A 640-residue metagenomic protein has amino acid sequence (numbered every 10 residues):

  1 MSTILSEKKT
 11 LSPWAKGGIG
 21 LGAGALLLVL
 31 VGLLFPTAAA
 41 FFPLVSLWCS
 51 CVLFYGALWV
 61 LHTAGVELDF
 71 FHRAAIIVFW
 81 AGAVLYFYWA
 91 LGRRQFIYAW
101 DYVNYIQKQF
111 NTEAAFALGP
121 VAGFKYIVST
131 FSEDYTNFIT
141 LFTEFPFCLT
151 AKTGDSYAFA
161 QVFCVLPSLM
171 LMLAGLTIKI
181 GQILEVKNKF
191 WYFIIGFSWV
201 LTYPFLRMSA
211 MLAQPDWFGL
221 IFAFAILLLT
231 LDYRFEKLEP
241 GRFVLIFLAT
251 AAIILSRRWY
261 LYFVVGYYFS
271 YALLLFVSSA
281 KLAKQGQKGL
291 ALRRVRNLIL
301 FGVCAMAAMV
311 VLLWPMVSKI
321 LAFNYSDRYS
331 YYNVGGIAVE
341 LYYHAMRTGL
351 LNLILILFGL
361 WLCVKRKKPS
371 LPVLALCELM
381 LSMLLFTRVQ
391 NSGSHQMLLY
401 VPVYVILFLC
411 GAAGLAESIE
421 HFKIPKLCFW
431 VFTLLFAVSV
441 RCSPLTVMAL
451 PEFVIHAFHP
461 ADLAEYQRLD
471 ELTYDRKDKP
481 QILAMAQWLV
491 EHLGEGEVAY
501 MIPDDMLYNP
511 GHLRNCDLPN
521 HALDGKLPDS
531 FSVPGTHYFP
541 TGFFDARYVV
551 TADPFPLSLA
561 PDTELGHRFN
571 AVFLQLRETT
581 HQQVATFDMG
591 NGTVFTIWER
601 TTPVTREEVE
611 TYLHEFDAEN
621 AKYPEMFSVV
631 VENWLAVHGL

Functional and structural regions predicted by a protein language model:
M1-Y88, R293-C304: Start-transfer (signal-anchor) and selected internal transmembrane alpha helices of multi-pass inner/ER membrane
L53-T63, M172-I178, A272-A283, T348-P372 (+3 more regions): Hydrophobic, aromatic-rich transmembrane alpha-helices and their immediate juxtamembrane boundary segments
L58-W59, T63, S156-K187, A225 (+2 more regions): Transmembrane-helix motifs of polytopic, lipid-linked glycan transferases
G92-V103, A117-L141, V162-F163, M208 (+1 more regions): Membrane-proximal lumenal/periplasmic loop motifs of glycosylation machinery
Y105-T112, V264-L274, R293-P369, M380-Q390: Transmembrane-lumen/periplasm boundary regions of multi-pass, lipid-linked membrane glycan transferases
Y126, E133-L171, S209, G349 (+1 more regions): Loop-to-helix entry region of an early transmembrane alpha helix in multi-pass inner-membrane enzymes
F205-F218, G393-S394: Short acidic/glycine- and proline-prone juxtamembrane loop motifs at membrane-interface regions of multi-pass membrane
R468-M501, M506, G511, N515-L640: C-terminal luminal/periplasmic domains and tails of membrane-associated envelope-modifying transferases
